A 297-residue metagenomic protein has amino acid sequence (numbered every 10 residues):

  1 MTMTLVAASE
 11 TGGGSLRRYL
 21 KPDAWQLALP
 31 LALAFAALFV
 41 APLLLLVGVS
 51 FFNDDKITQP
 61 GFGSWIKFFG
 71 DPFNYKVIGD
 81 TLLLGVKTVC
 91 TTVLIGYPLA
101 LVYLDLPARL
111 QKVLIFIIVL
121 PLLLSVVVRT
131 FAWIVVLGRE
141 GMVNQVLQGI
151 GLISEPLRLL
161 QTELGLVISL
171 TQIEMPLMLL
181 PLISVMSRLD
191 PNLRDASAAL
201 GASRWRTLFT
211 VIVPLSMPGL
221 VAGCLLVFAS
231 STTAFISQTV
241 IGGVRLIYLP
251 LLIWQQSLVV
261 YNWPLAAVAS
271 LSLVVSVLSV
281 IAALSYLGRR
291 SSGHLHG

Functional and structural regions predicted by a protein language model:
M1-K21: Short, Lys/Arg-rich, polar N-terminal cytosolic tail immediately upstream of the first transmembrane signal-anchor
L20-D55, P72-S187, V211-F235, G242 (+1 more regions): Membrane-water interface segments at the C-terminal ends of transmembrane alpha-helices in multi-pass inner-membrane
N53-P60, F235-Y261: Glycine-rich helix-loop "coupling/hinge" segments at transmembrane-helix boundaries in multipass transporters
P60-F69: A short amphipathic helical element positioned immediately N-terminal to and/or at the very start of a transmembrane
L189-L193, S292-G293: Short glycine/proline-centered loop/turn elements that form peptide/ligand docking sites
S197: The alpha-helix within a helix-turn-helix
L200-A202, P214: Glycine/proline-centered hinge or cleavage motifs at structural transition points of membrane proteins
L287-G297: Short cytosolic juxtamembrane segments of multi-pass membrane proteins
